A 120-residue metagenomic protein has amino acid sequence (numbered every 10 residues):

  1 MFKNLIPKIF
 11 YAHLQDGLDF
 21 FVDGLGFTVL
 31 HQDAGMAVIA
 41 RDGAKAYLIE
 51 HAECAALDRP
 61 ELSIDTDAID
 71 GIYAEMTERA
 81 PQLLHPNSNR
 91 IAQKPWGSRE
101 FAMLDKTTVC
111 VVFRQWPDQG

Functional and structural regions predicted by a protein language model:
M1-K3, C54-R59, P95: Short glycine-enriched loop/turn motifs at secondary-structure junctions
M1-L18, L62, Q115-G120: N-terminal beta-strand motif that seeds the catalytic metal site of vicinal oxygen chelate
P7-K8, E50, K94-G97, A102 (+1 more regions): Short beta->alpha transition motifs characteristic of CBS
L14, L62-C110: Vicinal oxygen chelate
Q15-G24, F101: Conserved active-site alpha-helix within GNAT-family acetyltransferase domains
G24-V29, A80-Q82: Conserved acetyl-CoA-binding loop of GNAT-fold acetyltransferases
T28-E61, C110-Q115: Conserved short beta-strand elements that form part of the metal-binding/catalytic scaffold of enzyme active sites
